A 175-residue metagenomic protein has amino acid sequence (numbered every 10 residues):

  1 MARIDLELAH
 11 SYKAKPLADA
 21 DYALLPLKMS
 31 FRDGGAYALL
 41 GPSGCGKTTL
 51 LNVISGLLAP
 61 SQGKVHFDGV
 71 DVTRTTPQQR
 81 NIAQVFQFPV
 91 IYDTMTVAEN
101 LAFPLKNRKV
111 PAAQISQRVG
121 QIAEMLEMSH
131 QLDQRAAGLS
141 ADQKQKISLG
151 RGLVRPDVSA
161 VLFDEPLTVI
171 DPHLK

Functional and structural regions predicted by a protein language model:
A38, Q84, I147-L153: ABC ATPase nucleotide-binding domain "signature" region
L40-P42: The feature captures the beta-strand-to-loop junction immediately N-terminal to the Walker
S55: Helix-to-loop junction immediately C-terminal to a conserved catalytic motif
G63-D71: Conserved ABC transporter NBD signature motif
D71, K106, A113-Q131: Conserved ABC ATPase "signature" region
M95-P104, R135: Short coil-to-helix segment of the ABC ATPase nucleotide-binding domain corresponding to the Q-loop/switch region
L132, L153-V154, V161: ABC ATPase C-loop
R135-L139, Q143-Q145: Conserved ABC ATPase signature
